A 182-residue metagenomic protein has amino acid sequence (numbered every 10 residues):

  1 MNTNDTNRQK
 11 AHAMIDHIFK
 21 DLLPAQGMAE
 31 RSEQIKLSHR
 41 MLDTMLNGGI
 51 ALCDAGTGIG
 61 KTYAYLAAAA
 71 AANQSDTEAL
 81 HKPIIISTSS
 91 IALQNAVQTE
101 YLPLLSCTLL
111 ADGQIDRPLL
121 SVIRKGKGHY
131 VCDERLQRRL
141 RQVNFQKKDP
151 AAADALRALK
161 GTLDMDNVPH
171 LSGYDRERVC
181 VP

Functional and structural regions predicted by a protein language model:
N2-A25, A29, D76-P182: A substrate-engagement module of RecA-like helicase motors
K10-M14, K36, A64: Generic alpha-helical secondary structure signal
M28-M45: N-terminal pre-P-loop "Q-motif" helix
S32, D54-G56, G173: Short coil/turn segments at secondary-structure boundaries
L42-D43, T62-A79, E100-L104: Walker A/P-loop NTP-binding motif
N47-A68: Walker A/P-loop
